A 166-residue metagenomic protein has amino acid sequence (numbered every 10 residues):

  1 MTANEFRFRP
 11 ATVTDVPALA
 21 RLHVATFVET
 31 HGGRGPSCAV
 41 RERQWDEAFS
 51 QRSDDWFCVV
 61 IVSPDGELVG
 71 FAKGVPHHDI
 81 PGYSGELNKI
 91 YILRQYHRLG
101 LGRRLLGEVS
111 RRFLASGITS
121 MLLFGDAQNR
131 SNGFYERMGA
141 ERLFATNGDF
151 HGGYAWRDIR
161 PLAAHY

Functional and structural regions predicted by a protein language model:
M1-A3: Basic/polar N-terminal segments that are highly enriched at the extreme N-terminus, encompassing both cleavable
F6, P10-V16, R21-R94, L106-E108 (+3 more regions): Acetyl-CoA-dependent GNAT
H97, M121-N132, G148-H151, A155: Conserved beta-strand-loop-alpha-helix junction that forms the acyl-donor binding cleft
E136-A145: Conserved acetyl-CoA-binding loop of GNAT-fold acetyltransferases
I159-H165: Short, charged/polar, Gly/Pro-enriched secondary-structure boundary elements
